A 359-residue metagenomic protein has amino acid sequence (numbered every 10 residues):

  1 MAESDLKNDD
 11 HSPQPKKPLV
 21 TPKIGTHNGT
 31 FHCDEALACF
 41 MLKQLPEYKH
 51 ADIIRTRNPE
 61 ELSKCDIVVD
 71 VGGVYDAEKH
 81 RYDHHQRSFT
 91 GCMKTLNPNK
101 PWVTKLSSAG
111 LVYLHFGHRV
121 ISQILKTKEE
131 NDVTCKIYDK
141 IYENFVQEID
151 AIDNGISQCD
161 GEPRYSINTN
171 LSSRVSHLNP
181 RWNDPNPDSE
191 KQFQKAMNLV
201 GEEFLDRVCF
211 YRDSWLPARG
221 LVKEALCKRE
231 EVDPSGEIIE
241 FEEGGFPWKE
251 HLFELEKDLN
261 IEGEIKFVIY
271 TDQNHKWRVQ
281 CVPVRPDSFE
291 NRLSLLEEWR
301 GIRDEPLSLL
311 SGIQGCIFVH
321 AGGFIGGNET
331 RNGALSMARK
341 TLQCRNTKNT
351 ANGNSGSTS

Functional and structural regions predicted by a protein language model:
A2-P180, V284, E290-S359: Replace "Mg2+/Mn2+-dependent" with "divalent metal-dependent
G155-R278, V282: Glycine-rich, Lys/Arg-enriched anion-binding loops that position phosphate/diphosphate groups for phosphoryl
R278, F289-E290: Long, compositionally biased charged/polar accessory segments in the mid-to-C-terminal portions of proteins
